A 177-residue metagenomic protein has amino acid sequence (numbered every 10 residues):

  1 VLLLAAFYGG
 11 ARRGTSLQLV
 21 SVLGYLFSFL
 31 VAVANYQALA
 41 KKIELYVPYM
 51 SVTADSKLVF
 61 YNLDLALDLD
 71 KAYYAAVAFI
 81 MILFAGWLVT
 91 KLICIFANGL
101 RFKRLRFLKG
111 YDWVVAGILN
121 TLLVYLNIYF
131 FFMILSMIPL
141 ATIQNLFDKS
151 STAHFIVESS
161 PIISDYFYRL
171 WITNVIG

Functional and structural regions predicted by a protein language model:
V1-G177: Alpha-helical transmembrane segments and their juxtamembrane interface "caps" in small multi-pass membrane proteins
